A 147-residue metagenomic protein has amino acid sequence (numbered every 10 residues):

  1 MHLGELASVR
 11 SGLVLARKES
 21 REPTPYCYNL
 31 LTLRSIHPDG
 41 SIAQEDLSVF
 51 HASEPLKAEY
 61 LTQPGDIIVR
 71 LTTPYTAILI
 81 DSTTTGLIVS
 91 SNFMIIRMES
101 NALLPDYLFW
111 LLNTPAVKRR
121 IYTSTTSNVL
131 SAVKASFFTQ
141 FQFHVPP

Functional and structural regions predicted by a protein language model:
M1-K18, H144-P147: Non-catalytic DNA-recognition/assembly elements of restriction-modification systems
G4-A7, E19-S53: DNA target-recognition patches
T32, K57-Y60, P64-N113: A short beta-sheet element
H37, P74, P147: Flexible, active-site-proximal loop/turn residues at the rims of small-molecule/cofactor binding pockets and catalytic
D81, T123-S127: Short amphipathic beta-strand starts and helix->beta connectors
L87-M94, T126-P147: A short glycine-rich beta-alpha junction/loop motif
V117-I121: Periplasmic-binding protein-like
